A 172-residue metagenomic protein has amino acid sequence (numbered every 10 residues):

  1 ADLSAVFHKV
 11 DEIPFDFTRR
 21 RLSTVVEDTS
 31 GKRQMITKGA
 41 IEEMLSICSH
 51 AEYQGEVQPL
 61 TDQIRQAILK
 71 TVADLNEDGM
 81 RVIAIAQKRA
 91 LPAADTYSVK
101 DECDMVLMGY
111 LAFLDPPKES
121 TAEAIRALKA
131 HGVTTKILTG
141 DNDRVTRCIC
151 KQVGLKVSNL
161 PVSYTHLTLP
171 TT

Functional and structural regions predicted by a protein language model:
A1-L107, F113, R126-A127, T135-K136 (+1 more regions): Cytosolic catalytic regions of ATP/NTP-dependent phosphoryl-transfer enzymes
A67, S120, T165: Charged catalytic carboxylate motif
P117-K129: The conserved cystathionine-beta-synthase
E119-A122, R144, C148, P170: A broad detector of short, well-ordered amphipathic alpha-helices that serve as recognition/interaction surfaces
G132: Short glycine-rich hinge loops at helix-strand junctions in the catalytic core of two-component histidine kinases
G154-L155, L167: Oxyanion-binding/catalytic loops of NTP- or PPi-dependent enzymes
S158-S163: Conserved RecA-like helicase motor-core motifs
T165-T171: Conserved small/polar residues in nucleotide/adenosyl-binding loops
